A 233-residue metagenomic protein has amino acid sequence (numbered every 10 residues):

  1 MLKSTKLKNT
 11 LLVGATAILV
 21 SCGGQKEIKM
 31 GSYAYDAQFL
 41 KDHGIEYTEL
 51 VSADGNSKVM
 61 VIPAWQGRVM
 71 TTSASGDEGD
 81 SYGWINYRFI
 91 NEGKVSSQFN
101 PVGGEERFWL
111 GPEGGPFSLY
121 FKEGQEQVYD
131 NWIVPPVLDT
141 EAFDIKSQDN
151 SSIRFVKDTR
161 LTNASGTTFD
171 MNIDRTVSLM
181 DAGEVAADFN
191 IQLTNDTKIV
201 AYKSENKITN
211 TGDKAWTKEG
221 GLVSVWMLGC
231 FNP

Functional and structural regions predicted by a protein language model:
L2-L11: Bacterial N-terminal signal peptides that target proteins for export
G14-G23: Hydrophobic h-region of N-terminal signal peptides that target proteins for export in Gram-negative bacteria
G23-K203, K207, T211-T217, G221-P233: Surface-exposed acidic/polar loop and edge beta-strand patches at domain peripheries
